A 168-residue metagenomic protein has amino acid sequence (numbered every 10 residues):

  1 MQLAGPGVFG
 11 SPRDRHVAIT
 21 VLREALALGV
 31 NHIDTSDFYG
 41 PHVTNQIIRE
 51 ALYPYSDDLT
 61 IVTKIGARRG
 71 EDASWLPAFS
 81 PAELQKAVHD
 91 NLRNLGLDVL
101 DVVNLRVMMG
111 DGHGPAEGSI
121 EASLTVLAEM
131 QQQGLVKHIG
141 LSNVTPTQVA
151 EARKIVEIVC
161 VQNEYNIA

Functional and structural regions predicted by a protein language model:
M1-T60: N-terminal binding-site loop/beta-alpha segment at the start of enzyme catalytic domains that lines or forms
Q2-H16, R69-Q85, G110-G118: Active-site mouth loops of central-metabolism enzymes
S11-A25, F79-G96, T145-E151: Short, acidic/polar
A27, R49-T60, L92-L97, Q131 (+1 more regions): Acidic (Asp/Glu)-rich catalytic clusters
N31-H32, D58-K64, V99-N104, V136-G140 (+1 more regions): Structural preference for beta-strand elements that scaffold enzyme active sites
Y39, V43, I65, N143-T147: Short beta->alpha linker loops
P54-P81, R106: Structural motif corresponding to the early beta-alpha repeats
L105-A168: Beta/alpha (TIM)-barrel catalytic core signal, keyed to glycine-rich beta->alpha loops juxtaposed to Asp/Glu that bind
